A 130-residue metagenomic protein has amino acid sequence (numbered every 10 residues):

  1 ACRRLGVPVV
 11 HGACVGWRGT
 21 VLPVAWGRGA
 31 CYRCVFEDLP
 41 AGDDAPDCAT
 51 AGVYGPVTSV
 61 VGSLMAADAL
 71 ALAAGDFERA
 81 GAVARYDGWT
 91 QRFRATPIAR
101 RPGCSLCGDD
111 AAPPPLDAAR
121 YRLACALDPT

Functional and structural regions predicted by a protein language model:
A1-V24: ADP-ribose/adenylate-binding Rossmann-like module
L5, E37-D38, A67-D76, D110: Change "in soluble alpha/beta enzymes" to "in soluble alpha/beta proteins
P8-V10, Y32, A84: Hydrophobic/aromatic beta-strand patches that form the interior of the parallel beta-sheet core in alpha/beta enzyme
P23-W26, C107: Short beta-strand-to-turn element immediately C-terminal to the catalytic PLP-Schiff-base lysine in fold type I
W26-A30, P102: Short, hinge-like loop/turn segments at secondary-structure boundaries
G29, C34-P56: The feature captures the short pre-catalytic strand/loop hairpin that immediately precedes and shapes the active-site
D47-A84, W89-R92: Conserved anion/nucleotide-ligand pocket segment
E78-T130: Phosphate-binding loop/pocket of nucleotide- and phosphate-handling active sites
